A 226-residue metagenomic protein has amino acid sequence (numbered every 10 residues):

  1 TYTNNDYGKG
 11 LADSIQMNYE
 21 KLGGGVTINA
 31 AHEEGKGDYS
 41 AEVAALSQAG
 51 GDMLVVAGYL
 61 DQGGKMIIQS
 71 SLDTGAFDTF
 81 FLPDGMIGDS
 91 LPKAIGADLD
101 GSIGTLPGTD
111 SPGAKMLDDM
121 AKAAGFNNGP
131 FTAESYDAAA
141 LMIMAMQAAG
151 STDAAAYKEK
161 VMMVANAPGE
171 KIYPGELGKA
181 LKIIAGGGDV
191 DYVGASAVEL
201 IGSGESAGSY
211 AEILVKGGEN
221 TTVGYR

Functional and structural regions predicted by a protein language model:
T1-R226: Extracytosolic ligand-binding ectodomains
